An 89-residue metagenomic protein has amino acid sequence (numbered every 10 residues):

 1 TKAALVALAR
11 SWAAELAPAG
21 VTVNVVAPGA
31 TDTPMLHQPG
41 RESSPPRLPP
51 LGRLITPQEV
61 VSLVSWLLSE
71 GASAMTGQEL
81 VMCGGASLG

Functional and structural regions predicted by a protein language model:
T1, A9: Active-site helix of classical SDR
K2, V61: Conserved catalytic core of two-component sensor histidine kinases
A14-P18, S73: Alpha-helical segment proximal to the catalytic Tyr-Lys
P18, P28-P49, E59: A glycine/serine/threonine-rich, flexible loop-to-helix segment that serves as the NAD(P) cofactor-binding "lid"
P18-V21, Q78: Active-site loop of short-chain dehydrogenase/reductase
T22-D32, L68, V81-C83: Conserved SDR Rossmann-fold cofactor-binding beta-strand/turn motif
P49-V60, G71: A conserved structural motif in NAD(P)-dependent oxidoreductases
S65, T76-G89: Short C-terminal tail/terminal secondary-structure segment of NAD(P)H-dependent dehydrogenase/reductase domains
